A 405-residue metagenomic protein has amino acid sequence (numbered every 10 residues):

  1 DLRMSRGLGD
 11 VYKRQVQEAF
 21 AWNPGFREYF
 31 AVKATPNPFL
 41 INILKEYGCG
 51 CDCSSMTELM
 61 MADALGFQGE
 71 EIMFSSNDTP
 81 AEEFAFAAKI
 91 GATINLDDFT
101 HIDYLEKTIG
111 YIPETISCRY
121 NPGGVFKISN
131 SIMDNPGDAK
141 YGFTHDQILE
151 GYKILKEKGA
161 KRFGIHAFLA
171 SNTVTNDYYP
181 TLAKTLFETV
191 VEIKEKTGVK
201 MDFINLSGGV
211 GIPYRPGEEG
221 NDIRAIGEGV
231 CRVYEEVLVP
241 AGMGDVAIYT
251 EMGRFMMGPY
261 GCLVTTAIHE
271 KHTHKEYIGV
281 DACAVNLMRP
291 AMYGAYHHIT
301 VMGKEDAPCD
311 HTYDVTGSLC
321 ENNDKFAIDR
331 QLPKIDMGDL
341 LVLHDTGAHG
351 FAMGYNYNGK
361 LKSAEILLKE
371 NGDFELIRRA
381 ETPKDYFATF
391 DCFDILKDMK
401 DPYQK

Functional and structural regions predicted by a protein language model:
D1-Y12: Single conserved hydrophobic/aromatic residue that forms the stacking wall/gate of nucleotide- or nucleobase-binding
K13-A21: A short, N-terminal amphipathic alpha-helix
F26-F203, I212: Active-site-proximal beta-alpha core segment in soluble small-molecule metabolic enzymes
A31, S54, S75, D97 (+9 more regions): Generic beta-strand/beta-sheet core signal
T35, T100, F143-D146, E150 (+10 more regions): Conserved active-site and cofactor/substrate-binding residues in soluble primary-metabolism enzymes
T173-T189, E219-E228, L263-I268, D398-K405: Short, electropositive alpha-helical surface patch
P180-L238, D245-Y249: Acidic, glycine-rich loop-and-beta core segments that form the ion-binding/anion-interacting portion of active sites
E235-V239, M243-K405: Charged (often Lys/Glu-rich) extended helix/loop segments that serve as interaction or gating elements
